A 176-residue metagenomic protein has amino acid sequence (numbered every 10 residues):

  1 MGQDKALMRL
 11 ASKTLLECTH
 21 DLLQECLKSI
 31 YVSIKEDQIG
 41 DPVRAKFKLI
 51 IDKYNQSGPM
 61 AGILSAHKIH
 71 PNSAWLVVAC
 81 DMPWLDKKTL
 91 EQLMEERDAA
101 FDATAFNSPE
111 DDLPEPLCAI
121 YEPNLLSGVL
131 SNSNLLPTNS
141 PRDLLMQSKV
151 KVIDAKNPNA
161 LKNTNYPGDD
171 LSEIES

Functional and structural regions predicted by a protein language model:
M1-T138, D143-K162, P167-L171, E175: Nucleotide and nucleotide-moiety/phosphate-recognizing core
